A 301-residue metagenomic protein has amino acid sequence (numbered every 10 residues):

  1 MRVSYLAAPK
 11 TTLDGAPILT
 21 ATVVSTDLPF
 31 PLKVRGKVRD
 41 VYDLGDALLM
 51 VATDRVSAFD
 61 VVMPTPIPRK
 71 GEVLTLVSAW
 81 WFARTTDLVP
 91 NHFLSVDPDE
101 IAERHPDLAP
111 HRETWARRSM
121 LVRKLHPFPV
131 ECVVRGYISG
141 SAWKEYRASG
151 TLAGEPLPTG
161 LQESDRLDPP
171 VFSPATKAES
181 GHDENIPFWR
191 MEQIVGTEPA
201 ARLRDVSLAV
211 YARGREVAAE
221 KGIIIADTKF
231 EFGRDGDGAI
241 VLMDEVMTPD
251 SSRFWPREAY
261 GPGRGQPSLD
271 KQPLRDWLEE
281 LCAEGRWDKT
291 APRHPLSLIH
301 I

Functional and structural regions predicted by a protein language model:
V3-L6, D14: Short, positively charged and aromatic/hydrophobic N-terminal segments
T11-G36: Short, Gly/Pro- and small/polar-rich lid/capping loops
F30-S164: Conserved ATP-binding subdomain of kinase catalytic cores across diverse folds
V51-V56, D60-V61, S164-T197, L281-P292: Residues forming anionic-ligand binding surfaces in small-molecule and nucleic-acid pockets of primarily soluble enzymes
V195-A226: A long amphipathic alpha-helix within ATP-dependent nucleotide-binding catalytic cores
E231-D270: Catalytic activation segment of kinase domains across protein kinase-like and atypical kinase folds
Q266-L296: C-lobe/activation-segment region of protein kinase-like
I299-I301: Conserved small/polar residues in nucleotide/adenosyl-binding loops
